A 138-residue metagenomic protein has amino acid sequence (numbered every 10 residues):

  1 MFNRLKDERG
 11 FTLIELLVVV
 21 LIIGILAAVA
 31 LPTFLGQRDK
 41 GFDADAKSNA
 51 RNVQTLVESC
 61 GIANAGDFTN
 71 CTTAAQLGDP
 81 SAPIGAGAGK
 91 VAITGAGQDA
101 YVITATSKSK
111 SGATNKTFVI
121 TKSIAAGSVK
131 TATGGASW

Functional and structural regions predicted by a protein language model:
M1-F11: N-terminal leader/signal peptides at the extreme start of proteins
E8, E15, E58: Acidic-residue sensor for enzyme active/binding pockets
T12, V29, A44: Conserved Walker
L17-T33: Alpha-helical hydrophobic helix detector
A28, G36-D39, T55, S59-I62: Regular, well-ordered alpha-helical segments
T33-A50, N64: Aliphatic-rich helix starts adjacent to a transmembrane/signal segment
R51, T55-W138: Periplasmic/extracellular, small/polar-rich flexible segments of pilin-like filament-forming proteins
